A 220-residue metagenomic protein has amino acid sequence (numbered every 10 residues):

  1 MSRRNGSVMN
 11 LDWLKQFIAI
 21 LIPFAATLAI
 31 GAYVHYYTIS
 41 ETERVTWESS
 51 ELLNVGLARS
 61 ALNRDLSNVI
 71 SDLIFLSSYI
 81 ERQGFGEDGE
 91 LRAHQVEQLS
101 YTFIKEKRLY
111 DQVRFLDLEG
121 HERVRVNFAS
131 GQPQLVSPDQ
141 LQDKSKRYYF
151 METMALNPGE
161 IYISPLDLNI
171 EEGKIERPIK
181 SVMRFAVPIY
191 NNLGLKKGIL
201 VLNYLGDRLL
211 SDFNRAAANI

Functional and structural regions predicted by a protein language model:
M1-N10, S50, E87, A155-D167 (+1 more regions): N-terminal sensory and localization modules of signal-transduction and trafficking proteins
W13-Q16, F24-G89, K105-L109, S181-V182: Juxtamembrane extracytoplasmic/periplasmic/luminal helical "stalk" adjacent to the first N-terminal
L52, I70, E97-S100, R147-F150 (+3 more regions): Extracytoplasmic/secreted envelope proteins and their assembly/folding machinery, especially bacterial periplasmic
N63, S67-E97, L118-L135, N219: Extracellular/periplasmic ligand-binding regions of membrane signal-transduction receptors
V69-I74, I104-A129, K144, A155-Y162 (+1 more regions): Short N-terminal helix-loop-first-beta-strand/juxtamembrane motif that initiates sensory/input modules
A93-K107, D139, E171-E172, L193-L195 (+1 more regions): Solvent-exposed, extracytoplasmic
N127-N203: Extracytoplasmic/periplasmic ligand-binding sensor regions of membrane-associated signaling proteins
